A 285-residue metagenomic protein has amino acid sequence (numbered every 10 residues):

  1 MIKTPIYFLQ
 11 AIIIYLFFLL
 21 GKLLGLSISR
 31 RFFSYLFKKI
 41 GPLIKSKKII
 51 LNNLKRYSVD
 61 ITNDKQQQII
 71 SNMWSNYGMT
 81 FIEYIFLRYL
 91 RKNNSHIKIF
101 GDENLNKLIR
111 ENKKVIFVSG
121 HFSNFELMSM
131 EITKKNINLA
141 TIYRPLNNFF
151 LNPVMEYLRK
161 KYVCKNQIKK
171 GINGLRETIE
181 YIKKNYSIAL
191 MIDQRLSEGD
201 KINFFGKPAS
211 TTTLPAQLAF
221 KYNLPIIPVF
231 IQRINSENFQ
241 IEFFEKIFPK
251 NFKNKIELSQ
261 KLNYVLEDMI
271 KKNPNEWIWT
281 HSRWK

Functional and structural regions predicted by a protein language model:
I2-S119: Membrane-anchoring hydrophobic helices of lipid-metabolizing enzymes
L16, I28, I50-N53, M128 (+5 more regions): Hydrophobic alpha-helical segments typical of transmembrane helices and their membrane-interface/capping positions
S46-I49, N147-F149, A209-T212: Active-site metal-coordination segments of metallo-dependent hydrolases
S71, N106-R110, K134, I172-K285: Non-catalytic C-terminal accessory region of glycerolipid acyltransferases and related lyso-lipid remodeling enzymes
R91-I97, C164-K169, F204-G206, P249: Short, flexible loop segments at the rims of nucleotide/cofactor-binding pockets, characterized by
E111-G171, E198-K201, K207-P208: Catalytic core of membrane glycerolipid acyltransferases/transacylases, capturing the structured, soluble-facing
